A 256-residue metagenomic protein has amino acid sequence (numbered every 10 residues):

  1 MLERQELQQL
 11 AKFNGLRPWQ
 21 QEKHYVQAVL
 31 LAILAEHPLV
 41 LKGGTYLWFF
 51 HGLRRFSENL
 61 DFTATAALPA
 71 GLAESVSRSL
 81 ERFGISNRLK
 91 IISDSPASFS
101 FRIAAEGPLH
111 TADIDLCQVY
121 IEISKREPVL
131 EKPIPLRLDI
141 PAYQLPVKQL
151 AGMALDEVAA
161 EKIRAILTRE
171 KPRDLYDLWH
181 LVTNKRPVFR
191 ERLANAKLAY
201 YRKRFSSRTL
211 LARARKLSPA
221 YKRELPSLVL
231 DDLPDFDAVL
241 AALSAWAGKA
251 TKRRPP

Functional and structural regions predicted by a protein language model:
M1-V40, F50-R55, T65-P256: Structured mid-to-C-terminal alpha-helical surface segments
K42-Y46: Glycine-rich beta-strand-to-loop/alpha-helix junction loops that act as flexible
F62: Structural signature of FAD isoalloxazine-binding scaffolds in flavoprotein oxidoreductases
